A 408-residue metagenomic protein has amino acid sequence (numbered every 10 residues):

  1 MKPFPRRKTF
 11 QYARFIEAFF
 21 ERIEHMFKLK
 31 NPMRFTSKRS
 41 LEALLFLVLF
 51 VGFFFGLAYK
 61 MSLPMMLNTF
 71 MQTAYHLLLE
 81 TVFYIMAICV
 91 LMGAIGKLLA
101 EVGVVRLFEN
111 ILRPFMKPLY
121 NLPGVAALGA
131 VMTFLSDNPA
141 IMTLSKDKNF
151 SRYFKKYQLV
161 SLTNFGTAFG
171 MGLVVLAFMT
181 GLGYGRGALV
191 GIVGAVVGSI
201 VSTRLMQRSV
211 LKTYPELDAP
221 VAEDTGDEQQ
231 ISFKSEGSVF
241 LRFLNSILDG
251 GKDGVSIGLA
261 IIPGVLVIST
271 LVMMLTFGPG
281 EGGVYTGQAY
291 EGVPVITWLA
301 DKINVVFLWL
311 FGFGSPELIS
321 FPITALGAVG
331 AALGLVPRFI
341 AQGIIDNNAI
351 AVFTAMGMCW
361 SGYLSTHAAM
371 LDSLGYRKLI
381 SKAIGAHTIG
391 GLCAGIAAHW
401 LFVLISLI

Functional and structural regions predicted by a protein language model:
K2-L41, R208-K252: Intrinsically disordered, low-complexity non-transmembrane regions of multi-pass membrane transporters
F20-R39, A74, G103-L112, G129-K146 (+3 more regions): Hydrophobic alpha-helical transmembrane segments
P32-M33, R39-A100: N-terminal signal-anchor module of multipass membrane proteins
A43-L57, Q72, H76, E80 (+1 more regions): Membrane-embedded hairpin module used as a gating/binding unit in multi-pass transport and secretion proteins
L44-A58, C89-G96, V174, I192-Q207 (+2 more regions): Hydrophobic core segments of alpha-helical transmembrane domains in multi-pass membrane transport and ion-translocation
L63, L98-E109, V239-A331: Transmembrane helical segments that form the transport core of multi-pass membrane transport proteins
I95-A127, K146-S151, F307: Membrane-embedded helical hairpins/re-entrant loop segments and their flanking transmembrane helices within multi-pass
A140-R204, V329-I408: C-terminal transmembrane helix pair
